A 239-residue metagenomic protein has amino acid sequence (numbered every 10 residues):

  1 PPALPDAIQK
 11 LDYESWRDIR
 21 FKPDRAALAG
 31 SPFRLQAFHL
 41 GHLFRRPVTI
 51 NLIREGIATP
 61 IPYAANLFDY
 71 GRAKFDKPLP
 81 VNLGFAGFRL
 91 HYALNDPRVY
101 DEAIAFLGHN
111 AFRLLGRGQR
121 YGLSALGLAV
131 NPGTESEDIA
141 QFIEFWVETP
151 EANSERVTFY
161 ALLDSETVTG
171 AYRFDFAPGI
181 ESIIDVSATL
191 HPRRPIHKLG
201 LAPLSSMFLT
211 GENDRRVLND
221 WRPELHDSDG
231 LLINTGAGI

Functional and structural regions predicted by a protein language model:
P1-T134: Solvent-exposed N-terminal domain segments of exported/luminal and surface proteins
R45-P47, F85-G87, F142, S154-R156 (+4 more regions): Extracellular structured ligand-interaction cores
E55, D164, R193, G236-G238: Solvent-exposed coil/turn segments that connect beta secondary-structure elements in extracytoplasmic/periplasmic
E55-I57, T149-N153, P178-S182, R193-R194: A short, structured loop/turn motif at beta-sheet edges
A73-G87, S187, G211-S228: An exposed acidic His-Trp-rich patch
I104-Y121, H197, L201-I239: A contiguous, surface-exposed recognition patch within enzymatic or periplasmic domains that forms
G122-G179: Extended, loop-rich substrate-binding clefts of extracytoplasmic carbohydrate-active enzymes
A161-M207: Acidic, contiguous internal or C-terminal segments within carbohydrate-active enzymes that form a structured patch used
